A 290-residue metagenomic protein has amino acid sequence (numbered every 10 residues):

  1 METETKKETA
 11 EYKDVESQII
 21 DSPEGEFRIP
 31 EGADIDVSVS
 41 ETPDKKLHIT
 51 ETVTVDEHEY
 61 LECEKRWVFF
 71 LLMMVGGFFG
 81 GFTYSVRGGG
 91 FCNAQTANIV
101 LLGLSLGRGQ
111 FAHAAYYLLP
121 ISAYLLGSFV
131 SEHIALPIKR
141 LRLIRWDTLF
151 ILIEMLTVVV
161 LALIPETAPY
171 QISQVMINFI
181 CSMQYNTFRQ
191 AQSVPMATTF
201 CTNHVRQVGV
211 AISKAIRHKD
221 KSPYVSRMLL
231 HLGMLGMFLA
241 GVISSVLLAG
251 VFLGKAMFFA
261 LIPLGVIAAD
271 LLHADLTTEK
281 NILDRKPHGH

Functional and structural regions predicted by a protein language model:
M1-T50, G289-H290: Intrinsically disordered, low-complexity cytosolic terminal tails
T42-H290: Alpha-helical transmembrane segments of multi-pass membrane proteins
